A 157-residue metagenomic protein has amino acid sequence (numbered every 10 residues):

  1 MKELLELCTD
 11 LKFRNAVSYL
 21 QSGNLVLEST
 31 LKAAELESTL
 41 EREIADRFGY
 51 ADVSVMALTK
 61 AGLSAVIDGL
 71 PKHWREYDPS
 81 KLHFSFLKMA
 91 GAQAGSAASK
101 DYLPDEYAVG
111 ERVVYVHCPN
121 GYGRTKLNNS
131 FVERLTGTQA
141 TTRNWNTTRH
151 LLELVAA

Functional and structural regions predicted by a protein language model:
M1-A157: Surface-exposed, charge/polar-rich loops and edge strands
